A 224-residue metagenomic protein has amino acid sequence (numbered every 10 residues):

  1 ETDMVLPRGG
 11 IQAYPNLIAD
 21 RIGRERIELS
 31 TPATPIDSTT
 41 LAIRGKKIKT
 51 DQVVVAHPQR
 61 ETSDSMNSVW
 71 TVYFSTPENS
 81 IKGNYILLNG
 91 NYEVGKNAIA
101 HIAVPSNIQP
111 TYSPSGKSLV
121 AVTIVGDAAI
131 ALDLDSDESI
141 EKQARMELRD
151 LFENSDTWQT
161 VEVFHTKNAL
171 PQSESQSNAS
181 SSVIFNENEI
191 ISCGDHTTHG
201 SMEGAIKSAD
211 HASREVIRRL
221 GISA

Functional and structural regions predicted by a protein language model:
E1-T40, R44: Active-site/ligand-binding neighborhood in enzyme catalytic cores
P7, E78-N79, T198: Nucleotide-sugar-dependent glycosyltransferase donor-binding/catalytic pocket residues
P7-I11, P15, G95, D137 (+2 more regions): Generic structural signal for well-ordered, non-membrane alpha-helical segments in soluble metabolic enzymes
I18, F74, V161: A residue-level signal for conserved active-site and pocket-lining positions in enzyme catalytic cores
I22, R26, I48-V54, S213-A224: Short, hydrophobic alpha-helical segments
I27-L29, V55, S192: A structural signal for the hydrophobic beta-strands that form the central parallel beta-sheet of Rossmann-like
T34-L134, L151: Mid-domain catalytic core of redox enzymes that form a hydrophobic substrate pocket/lid adjacent to a catalytic redox
P105, T111-A224: Conserved flavin/dinucleotide-binding core of flavoenzymes
